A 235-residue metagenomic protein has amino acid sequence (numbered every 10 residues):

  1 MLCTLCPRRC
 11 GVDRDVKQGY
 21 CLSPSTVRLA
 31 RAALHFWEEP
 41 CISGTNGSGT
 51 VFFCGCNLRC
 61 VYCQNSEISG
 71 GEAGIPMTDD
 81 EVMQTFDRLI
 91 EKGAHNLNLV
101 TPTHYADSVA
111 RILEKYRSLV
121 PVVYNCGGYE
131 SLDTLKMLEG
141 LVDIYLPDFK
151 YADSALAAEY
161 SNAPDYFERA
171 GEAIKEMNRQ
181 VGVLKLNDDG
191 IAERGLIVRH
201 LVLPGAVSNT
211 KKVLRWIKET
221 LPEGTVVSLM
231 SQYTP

Functional and structural regions predicted by a protein language model:
L2-V61, N65-E72: N-terminal [4Fe-4S]-dependent radical SAM core
L34-W37, E81-M83, C126: Short acidic (Asp/Glu) patches
F36, I68-G71, T78, A157 (+1 more regions): Hydrophobic alpha-helical segments
C54, C60-H95: Glycine-rich active-site/cofactor-binding loop and its immediate structural neighborhood
Q84-P235: Conserved AdoMet/S-adenosylmethionine-binding subsite of the radical SAM
